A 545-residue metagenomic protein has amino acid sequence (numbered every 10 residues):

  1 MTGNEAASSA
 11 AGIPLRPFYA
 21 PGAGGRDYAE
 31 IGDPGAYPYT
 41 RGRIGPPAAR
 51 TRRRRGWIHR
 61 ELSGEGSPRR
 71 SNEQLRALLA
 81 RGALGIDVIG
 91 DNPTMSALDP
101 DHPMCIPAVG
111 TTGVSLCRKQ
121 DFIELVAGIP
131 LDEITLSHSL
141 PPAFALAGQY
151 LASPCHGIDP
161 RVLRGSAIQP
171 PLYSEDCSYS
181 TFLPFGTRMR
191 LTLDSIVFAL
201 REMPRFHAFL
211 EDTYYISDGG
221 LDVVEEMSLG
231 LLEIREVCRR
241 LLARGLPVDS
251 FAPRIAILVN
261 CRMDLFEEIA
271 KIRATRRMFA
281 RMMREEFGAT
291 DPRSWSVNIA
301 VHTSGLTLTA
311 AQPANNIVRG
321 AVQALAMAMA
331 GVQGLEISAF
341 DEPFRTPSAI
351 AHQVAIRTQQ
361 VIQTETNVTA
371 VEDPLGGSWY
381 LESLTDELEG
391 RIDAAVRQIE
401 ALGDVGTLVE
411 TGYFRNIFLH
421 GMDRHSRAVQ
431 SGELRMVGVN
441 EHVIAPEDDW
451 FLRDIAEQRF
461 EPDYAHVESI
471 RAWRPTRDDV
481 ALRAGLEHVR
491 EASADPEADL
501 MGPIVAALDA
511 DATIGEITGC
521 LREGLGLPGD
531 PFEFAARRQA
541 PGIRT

Functional and structural regions predicted by a protein language model:
M1-E267, E286-A289, R293-N298, A328 (+2 more regions): Catalytic alpha/beta active-site cores
I106-T111, S174-L183, D218-G220, V259-D264 (+5 more regions): Short beta-alpha connecting loops at secondary-structure transitions that line or flank enzyme active sites
C117-Q120, T135-A143, Y150, T181-A199 (+4 more regions): Phosphate/diphosphate-binding loops
E226-E233, L265-M278, A311-N316: Charged, flexible cofactor/metal-binding loops and thiol motifs
S250-F251, A289-H302, A310-P343, P347-V368 (+3 more regions): Flexible glycine/proline-rich, aromatic-decorated loop/lid segments
M282-R284, T309: Outer-membrane beta-barrel translocator/pore domains, especially the C-terminal barrels of Gram-negative outer-membrane
Q353, R357-L508, T513-I514, T518-C520 (+2 more regions): Catalytic-core signal marking the mid-to-C-terminal active-site face
